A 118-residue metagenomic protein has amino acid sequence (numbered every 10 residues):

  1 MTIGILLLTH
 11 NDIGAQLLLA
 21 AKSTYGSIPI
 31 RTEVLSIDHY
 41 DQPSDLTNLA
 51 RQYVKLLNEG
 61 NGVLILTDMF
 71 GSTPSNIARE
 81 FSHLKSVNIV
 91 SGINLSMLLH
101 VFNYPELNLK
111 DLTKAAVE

Functional and structural regions predicted by a protein language model:
T2-L64, M69-E118: N-terminal loops that bind phosphate or other acidic moieties and the adjacent beta-alpha structural core
